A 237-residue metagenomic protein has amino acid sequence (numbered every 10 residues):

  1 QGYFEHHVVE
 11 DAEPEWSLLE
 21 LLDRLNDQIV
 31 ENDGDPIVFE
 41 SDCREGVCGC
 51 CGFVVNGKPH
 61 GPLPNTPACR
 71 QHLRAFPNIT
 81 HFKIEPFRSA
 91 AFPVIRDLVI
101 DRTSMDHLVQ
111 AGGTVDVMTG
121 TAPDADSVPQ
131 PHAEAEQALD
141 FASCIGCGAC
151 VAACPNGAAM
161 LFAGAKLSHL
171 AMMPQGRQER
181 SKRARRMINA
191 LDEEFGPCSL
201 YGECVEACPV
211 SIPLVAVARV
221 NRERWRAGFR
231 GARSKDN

Functional and structural regions predicted by a protein language model:
F4-S17: Short, contiguous acidic and Ser/Thr-rich linear segments
E5-V8, T66-A68, H81, P155: Well-ordered beta-strand positions in beta-sheet-rich domains
V9-E10, V55-G57: Short strand-turn-strand beta-turns centered on an Asx-Gly dipeptide
W16-D35, K83-N237: Ferredoxin-type iron-sulfur electron-transfer modules in oxidoreductases and energy-metabolism complexes
V38-C50: Short, structured protein-protein interaction patches enriched in aromatics and acidic/basic residues, typified by
P64-A90: A surface-exposed, charged beta-strand/loop segment in the N-terminal or early-internal portion of soluble proteins
